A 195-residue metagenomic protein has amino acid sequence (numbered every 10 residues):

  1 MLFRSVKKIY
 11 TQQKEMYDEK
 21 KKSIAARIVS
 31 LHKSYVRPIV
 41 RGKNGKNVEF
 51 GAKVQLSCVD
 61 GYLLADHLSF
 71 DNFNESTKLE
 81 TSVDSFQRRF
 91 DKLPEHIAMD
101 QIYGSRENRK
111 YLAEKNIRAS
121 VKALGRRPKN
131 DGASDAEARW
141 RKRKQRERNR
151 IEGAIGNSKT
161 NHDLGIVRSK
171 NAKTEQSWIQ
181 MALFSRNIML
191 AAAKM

Functional and structural regions predicted by a protein language model:
S5-G45: A contiguous, basic/glycine-rich beta-loop/short-helix subdomain that forms a polymer-engagement track
S30, Q55-S57, L64, A98 (+3 more regions): Structured core elements
P38-I39, L63-A65, N72-N74, Y103-N108 (+1 more regions): Flexible loop/turn segments at secondary-structure boundaries
K43-R89: Electropositive, glycine- and tryptophan-enriched low-complexity nucleic-acid-binding patches
L93-D100: Short glycine-rich phosphate-binding loop at a beta-alpha junction
Q101-K173: Helix-centered, glycine/charged polyanion-binding patches within enzymatic domains that contact phosphate-containing
K170-M195: Charge-patterned, long linear interaction tracts outside catalytic cores
